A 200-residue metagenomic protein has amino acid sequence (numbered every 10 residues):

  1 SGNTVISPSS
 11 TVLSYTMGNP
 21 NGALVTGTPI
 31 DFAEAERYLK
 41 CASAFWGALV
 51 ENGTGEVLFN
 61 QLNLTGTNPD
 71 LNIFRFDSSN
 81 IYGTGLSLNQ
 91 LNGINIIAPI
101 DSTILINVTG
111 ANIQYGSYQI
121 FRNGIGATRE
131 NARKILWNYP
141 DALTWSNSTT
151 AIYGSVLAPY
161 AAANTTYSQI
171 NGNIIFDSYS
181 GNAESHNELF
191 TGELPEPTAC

Functional and structural regions predicted by a protein language model:
G2-N3, M17, N21-L24, I30 (+1 more regions): Core subunits and conserved enzymes of cellular information-processing and envelope-translocation systems across
V5-M17, S168-N171, F176: Sequence/structural signature of beta-propeller domains
P8, V12-S14, G27, L39 (+1 more regions): Short intrinsically disordered, low-complexity segments
S9, N21, I30, E196-T198: Generic low-complexity segments that are intrinsically disordered, proline-rich and/or Lys/Arg-biased
S9, T28-D31, D77, S87: Serine/threonine-rich low-complexity intrinsically disordered regions
E36-C200: Long, polar low-complexity repeats
